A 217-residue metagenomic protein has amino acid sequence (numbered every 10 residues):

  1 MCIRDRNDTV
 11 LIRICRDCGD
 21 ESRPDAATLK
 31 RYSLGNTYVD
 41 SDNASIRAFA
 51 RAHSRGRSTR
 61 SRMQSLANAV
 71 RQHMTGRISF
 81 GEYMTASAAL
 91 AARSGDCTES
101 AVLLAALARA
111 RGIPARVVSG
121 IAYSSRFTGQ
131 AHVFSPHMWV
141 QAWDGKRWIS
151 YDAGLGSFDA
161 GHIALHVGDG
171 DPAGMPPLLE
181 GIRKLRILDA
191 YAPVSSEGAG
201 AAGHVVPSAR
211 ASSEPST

Functional and structural regions predicted by a protein language model:
M1-I3: Short, small-residue-biased leader/transition segments that mark boundaries at the very start of proteins
D5-A92: Acidic low-complexity segments
D5-R6, Q64-N68, Y123, I163 (+1 more regions): A broadly tuned preference for mixed-charge, low-complexity surface segments
V10, A88, D96, R111 (+1 more regions): A broadly tuned "polar low-complexity/structure-edge" signature
R62-L66, R93-A108: Active-site nucleophilic cysteine motif
A89-C97, A131-H132: Short amphipathic alpha-helical patches
S100-D189: Hydrophobic/aromatic-rich core segments of domains that either
P172-T217: Low-complexity, Gly/Ser/Thr/Pro-rich intrinsically disordered linker/tail segments
